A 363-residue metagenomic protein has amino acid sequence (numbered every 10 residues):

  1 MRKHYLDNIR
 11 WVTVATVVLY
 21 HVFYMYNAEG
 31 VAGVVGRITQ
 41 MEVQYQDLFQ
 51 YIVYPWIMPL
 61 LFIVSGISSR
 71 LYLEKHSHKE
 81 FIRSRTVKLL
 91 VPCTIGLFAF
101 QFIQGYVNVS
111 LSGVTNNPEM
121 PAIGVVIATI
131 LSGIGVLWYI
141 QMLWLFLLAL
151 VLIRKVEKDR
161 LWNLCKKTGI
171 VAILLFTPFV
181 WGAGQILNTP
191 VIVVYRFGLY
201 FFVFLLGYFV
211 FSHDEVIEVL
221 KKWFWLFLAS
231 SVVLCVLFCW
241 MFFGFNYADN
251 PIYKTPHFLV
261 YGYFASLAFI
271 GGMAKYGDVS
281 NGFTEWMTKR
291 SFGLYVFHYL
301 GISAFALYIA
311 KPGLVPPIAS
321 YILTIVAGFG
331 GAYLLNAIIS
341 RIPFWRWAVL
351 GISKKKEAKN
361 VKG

Functional and structural regions predicted by a protein language model:
M1-G363: Alpha-helical transmembrane segments and their immediate juxtamembrane cytosolic regions
